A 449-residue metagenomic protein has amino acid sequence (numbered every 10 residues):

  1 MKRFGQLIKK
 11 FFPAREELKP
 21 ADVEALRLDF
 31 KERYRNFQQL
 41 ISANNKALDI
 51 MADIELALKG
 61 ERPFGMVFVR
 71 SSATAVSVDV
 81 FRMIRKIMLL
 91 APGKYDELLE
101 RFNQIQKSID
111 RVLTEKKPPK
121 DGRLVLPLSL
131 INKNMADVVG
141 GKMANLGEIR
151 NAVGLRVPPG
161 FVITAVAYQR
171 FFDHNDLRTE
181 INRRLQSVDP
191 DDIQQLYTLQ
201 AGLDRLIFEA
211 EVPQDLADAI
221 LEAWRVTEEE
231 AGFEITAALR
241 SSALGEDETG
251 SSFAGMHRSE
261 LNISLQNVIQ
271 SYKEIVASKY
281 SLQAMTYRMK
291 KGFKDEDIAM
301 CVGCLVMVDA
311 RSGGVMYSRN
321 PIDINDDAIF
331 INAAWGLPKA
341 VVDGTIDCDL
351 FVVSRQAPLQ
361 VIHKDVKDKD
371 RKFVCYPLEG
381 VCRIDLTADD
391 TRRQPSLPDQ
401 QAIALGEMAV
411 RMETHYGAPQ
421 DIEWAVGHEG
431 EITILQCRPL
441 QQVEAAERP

Functional and structural regions predicted by a protein language model:
M1-G303, S312, R392-Q400, A404-G417 (+4 more regions): N-terminal beta-alpha lobe that positions the nucleotide/phosphoryl donor in ATP/NTP-coupled carboxylate activation
P159, A254, R319, D343 (+1 more regions): Single, functionally critical "micro-switch" positions that shape active/binding sites and transmembrane helices
V162, H257, V315-M316, P338-A340 (+1 more regions): Gly/Ser/Thr-rich beta-alpha loop segments that engage phosphate groups in nucleotides
E260-I263, Y317-R319, V352-S354, G427: Short beta-strand-to-turn element immediately C-terminal to the catalytic PLP-Schiff-base lysine in fold type I
A310, P321, N332-A340, R438-E444: Glycine-rich phosphate/pyrophosphate-binding beta-alpha loops
A328-D421, A425-E429, P449: Conserved catalytic alpha/beta cores of large enzymes that bind or transform nucleotide phosphates and polynucleotides
